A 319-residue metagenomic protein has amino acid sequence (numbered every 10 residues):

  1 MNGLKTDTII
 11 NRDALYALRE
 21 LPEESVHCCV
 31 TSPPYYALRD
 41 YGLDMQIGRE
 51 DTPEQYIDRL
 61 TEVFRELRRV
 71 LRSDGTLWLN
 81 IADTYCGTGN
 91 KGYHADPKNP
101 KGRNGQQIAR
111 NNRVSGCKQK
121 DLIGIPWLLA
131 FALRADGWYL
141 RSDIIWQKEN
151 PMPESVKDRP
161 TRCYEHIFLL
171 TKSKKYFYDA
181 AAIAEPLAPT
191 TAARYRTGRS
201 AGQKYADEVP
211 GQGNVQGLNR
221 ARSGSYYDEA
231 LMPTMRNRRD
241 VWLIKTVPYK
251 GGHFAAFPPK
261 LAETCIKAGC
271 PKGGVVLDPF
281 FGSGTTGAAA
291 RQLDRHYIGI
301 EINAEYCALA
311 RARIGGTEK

Functional and structural regions predicted by a protein language model:
M1-K319: Core catalytic lobe of class I
